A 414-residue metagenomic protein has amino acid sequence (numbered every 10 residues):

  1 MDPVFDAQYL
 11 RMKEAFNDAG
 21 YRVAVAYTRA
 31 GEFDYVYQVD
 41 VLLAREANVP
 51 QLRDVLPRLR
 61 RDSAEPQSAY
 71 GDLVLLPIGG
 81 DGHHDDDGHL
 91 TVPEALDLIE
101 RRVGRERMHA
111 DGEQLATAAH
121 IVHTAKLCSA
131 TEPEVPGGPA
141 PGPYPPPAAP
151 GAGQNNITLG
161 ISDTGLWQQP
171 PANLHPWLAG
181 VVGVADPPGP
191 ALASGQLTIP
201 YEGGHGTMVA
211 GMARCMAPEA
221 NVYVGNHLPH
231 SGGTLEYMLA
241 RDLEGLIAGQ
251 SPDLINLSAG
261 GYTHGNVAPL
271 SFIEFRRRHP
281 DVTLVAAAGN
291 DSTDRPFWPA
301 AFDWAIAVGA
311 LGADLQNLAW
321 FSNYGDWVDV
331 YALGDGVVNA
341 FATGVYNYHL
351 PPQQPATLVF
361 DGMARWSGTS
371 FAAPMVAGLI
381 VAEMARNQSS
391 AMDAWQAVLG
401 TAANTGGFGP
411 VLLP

Functional and structural regions predicted by a protein language model:
M1-A118: Inhibitory N-terminal propeptides of secreted protease zymogens
Y70-T158, T164, Q168-N173, A356-L358 (+1 more regions): Protease zymogen maturation seam
V122-T124, G165-Q168, P229-S231, G260-H264 (+4 more regions): Solvent-exposed loop/turn segments at secondary-structure junctions within structured extracellular/periplasmic domains
E132-N221, R241, G245-L254, N339 (+2 more regions): Active-site core segment of subtilase-fold serine proteases
L159-I161, Y223-V224, D253-S258, T283-A287 (+3 more regions): Structural recognition of the beta-strand scaffold that forms the well-ordered cores of secreted hydrolase catalytic
D163-G165, F297-A385: Extracellular S/T/G-rich loop segment that most often corresponds to the catalytic His/Ser-adjacent loop
H227-W304, N317, T357-P374, G406-P410: Substrate-binding/access-modulating region of protease and related hydrolase catalytic domains
L235, R386-P410: An often Trp-containing, charged/polar helix-loop segment at the C-terminal end of enzyme catalytic cores
